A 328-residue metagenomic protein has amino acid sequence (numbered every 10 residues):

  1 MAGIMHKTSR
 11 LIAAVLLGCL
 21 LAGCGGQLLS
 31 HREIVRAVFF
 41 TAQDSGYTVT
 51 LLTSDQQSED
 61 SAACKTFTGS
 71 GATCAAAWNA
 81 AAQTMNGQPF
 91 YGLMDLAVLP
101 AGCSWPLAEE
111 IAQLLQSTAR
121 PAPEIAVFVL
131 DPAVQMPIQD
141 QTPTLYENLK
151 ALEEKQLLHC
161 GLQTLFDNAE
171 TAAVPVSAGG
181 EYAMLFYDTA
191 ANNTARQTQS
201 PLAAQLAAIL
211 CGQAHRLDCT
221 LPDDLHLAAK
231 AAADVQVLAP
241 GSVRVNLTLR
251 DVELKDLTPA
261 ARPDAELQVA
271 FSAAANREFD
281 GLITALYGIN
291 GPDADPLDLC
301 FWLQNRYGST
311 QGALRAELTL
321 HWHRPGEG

Functional and structural regions predicted by a protein language model:
A2-G3, K7-A14, G18-G328: Membrane-proximal alpha-helical signals and transmembrane carboxylates
